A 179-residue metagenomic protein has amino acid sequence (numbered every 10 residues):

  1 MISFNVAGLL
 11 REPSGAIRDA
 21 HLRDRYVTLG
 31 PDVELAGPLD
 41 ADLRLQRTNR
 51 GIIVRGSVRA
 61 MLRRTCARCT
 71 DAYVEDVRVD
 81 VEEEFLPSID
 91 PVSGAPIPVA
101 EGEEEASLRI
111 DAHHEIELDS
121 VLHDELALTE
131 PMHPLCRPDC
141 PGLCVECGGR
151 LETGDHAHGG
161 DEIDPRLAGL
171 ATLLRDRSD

Functional and structural regions predicted by a protein language model:
M1-D179: Structured interface patches
